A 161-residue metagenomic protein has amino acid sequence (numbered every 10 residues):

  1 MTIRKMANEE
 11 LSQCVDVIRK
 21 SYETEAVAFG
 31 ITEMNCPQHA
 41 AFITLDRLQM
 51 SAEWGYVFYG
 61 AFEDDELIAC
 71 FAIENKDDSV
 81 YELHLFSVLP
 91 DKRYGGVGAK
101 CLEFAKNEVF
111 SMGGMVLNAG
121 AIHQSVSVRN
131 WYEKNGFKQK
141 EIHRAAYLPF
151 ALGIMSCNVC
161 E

Functional and structural regions predicted by a protein language model:
M1-I3: Extreme N-terminal starter segment of soluble prokaryotic enzymes
K5-D91, L102-F104, E108, E141-Y147 (+1 more regions): Acetyl-CoA-dependent GNAT
V57, M115, K138: Short acidic/polar active-site loop segments enriched in Thr and Asp
E66, L89-E103, M112, H123-N130 (+1 more regions): Conserved glycine-rich acetyl-CoA-binding loop
V109-A121: Conserved GNAT acetyl-CoA-binding A-motif
A119-R129, A145-A151: Conserved beta-strand-loop-alpha-helix junction that forms the acyl-donor binding cleft
Y132-I142: Conserved acetyl-CoA-binding loop of GNAT-fold acetyltransferases
